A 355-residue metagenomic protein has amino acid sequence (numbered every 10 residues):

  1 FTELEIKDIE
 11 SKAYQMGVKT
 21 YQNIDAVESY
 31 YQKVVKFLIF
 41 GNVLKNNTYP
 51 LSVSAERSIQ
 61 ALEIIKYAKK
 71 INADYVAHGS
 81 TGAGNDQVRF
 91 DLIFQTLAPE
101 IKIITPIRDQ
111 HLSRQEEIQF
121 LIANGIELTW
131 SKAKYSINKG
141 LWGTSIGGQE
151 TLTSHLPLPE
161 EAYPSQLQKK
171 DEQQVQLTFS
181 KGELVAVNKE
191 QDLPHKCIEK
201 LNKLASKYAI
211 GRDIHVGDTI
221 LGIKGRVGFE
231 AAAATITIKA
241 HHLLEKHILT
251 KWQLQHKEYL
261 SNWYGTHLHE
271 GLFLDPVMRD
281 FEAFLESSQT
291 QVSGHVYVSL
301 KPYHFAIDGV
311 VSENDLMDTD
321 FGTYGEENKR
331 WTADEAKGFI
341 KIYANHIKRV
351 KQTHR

Functional and structural regions predicted by a protein language model:
F1-R355: Nucleotide-activated chemistry modules centered on ATP-dependent adenylation/adenylyltransferase
